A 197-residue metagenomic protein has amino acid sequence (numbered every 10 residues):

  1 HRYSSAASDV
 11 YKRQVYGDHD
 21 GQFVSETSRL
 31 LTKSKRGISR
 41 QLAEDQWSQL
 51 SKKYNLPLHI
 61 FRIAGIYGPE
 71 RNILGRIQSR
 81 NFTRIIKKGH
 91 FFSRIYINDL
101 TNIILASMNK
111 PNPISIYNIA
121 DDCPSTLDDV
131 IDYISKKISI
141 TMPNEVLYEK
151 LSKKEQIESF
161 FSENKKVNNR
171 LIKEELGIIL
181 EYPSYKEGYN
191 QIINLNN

Functional and structural regions predicted by a protein language model:
H1-A7: Single conserved hydrophobic/aromatic residue that forms the stacking wall/gate of nucleotide- or nucleobase-binding
R13-F23, T32, I66-E70: Conserved catalytic-site region of short-chain dehydrogenase/reductase
D20-I60: Catalytic helix-loop patch of NAD(P)-dependent Rossmann-fold dehydrogenases
S48-S93, I97: NAD(P)-dependent short-chain dehydrogenase/reductase
G75-T83, G89-Y117, D121-P124: Alpha-helical substrate-binding/gating segment
K110-I157: Mid/C-terminal beta-alpha module of Rossmann-like enzyme folds, strongest in SDR-family dehydrogenases/epimerases
D132, L151-I179: Conserved C-terminal active-site "lid" loop/helix of NAD(P)H-dependent oxidoreductases that clamps the redox cofactor
P183-N197: Amphipathic terminal alpha-helices
